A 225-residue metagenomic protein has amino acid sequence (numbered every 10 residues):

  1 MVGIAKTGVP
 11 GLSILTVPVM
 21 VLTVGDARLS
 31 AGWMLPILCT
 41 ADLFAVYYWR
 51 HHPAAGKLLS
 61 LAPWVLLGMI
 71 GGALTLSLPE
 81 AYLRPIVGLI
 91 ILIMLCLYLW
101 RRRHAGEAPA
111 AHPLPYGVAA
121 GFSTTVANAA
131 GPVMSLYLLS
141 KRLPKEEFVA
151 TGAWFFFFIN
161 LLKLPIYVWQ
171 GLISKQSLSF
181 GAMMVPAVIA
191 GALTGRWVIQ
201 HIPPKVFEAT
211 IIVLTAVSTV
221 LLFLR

Functional and structural regions predicted by a protein language model:
M1-L59, G117-G121, G131-V188: Small-residue-rich hydrophobic segments that form or flank transmembrane alpha-helices in multi-pass membrane proteins
L12, R28, A81-R84, E146 (+1 more regions): Residues that define the loop-to-transmembrane-helix transition and helix capping in multi-pass membrane transporters
P18, G72-S77, L136, R196-W197: Small-residue-mediated transmembrane helix hinge/kink sites in multi-pass secondary transporters
L29-W100: Membrane helix-loop-helix hairpins that form the core translocation module of multi-pass transporters
L35, G88-I91, L95, A153 (+3 more regions): Residues within membrane-spanning alpha-helices of integral membrane proteins, especially the hydrophobic core/packing
A54-V65, R84-I90, A108-V118, E147-W154 (+1 more regions): Cytoplasmic-side transmembrane-helix entry/capping segments in multi-pass membrane proteins
L193-L214: Interfacial loop-to-transmembrane junctions
V220-R225: Juxtamembrane boundary at the C-terminal end of a transmembrane helix
